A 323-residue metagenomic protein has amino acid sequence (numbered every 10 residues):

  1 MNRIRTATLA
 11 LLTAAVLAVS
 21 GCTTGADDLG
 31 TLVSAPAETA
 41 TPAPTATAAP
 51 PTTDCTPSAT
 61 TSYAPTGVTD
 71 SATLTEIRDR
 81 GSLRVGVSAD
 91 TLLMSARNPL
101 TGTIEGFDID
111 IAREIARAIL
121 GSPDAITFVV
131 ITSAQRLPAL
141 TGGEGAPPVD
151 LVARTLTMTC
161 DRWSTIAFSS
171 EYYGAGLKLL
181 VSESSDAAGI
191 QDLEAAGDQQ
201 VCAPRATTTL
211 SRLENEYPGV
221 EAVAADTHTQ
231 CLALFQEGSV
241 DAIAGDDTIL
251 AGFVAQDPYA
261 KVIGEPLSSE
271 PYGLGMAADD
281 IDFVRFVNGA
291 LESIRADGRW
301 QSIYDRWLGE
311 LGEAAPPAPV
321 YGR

Functional and structural regions predicted by a protein language model:
V16-G21: C-terminal motif of bacterial Sec signal peptides marking the signal peptidase cleavage site
T23-A26: Bacterial signal peptide processing site
L32-L151: Extracytoplasmic small-molecule ligand-binding "clamshell" domains of the periplasmic binding protein/Venus flytrap
A40-V68, T207, L274-L311: Extended ligand-binding regions for polar small-molecule ligands
I104-I119, L156-T159, G174-L232, A242 (+2 more regions): Bilobed "Venus flytrap"/periplasmic-binding protein-like clamshell domains and structurally analogous long
R113, R117, D124-L193: Acidic, polar ligand-binding/catalytic clefts
D124, G142-L156, Q199-Q200, E237-D246 (+1 more regions): Alpha-to-beta junction loops
Y173-V181, D247, A251-A290, E310-R323: Periplasmic-binding protein-like
